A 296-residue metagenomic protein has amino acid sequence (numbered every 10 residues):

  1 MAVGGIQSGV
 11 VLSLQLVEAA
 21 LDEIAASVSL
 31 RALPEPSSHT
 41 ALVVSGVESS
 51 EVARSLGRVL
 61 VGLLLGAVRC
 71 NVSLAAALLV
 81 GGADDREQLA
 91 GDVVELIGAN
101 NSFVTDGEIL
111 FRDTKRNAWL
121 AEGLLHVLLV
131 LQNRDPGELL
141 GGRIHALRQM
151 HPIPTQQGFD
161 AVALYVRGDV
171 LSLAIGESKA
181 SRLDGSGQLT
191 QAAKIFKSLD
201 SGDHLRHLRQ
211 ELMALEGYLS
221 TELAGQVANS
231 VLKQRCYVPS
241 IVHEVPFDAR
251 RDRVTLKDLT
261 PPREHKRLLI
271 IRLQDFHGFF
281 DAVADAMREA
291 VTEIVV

Functional and structural regions predicted by a protein language model:
M1-L96, E289-V296: Nuclease-adjacent, charged terminal/linker segments that flank catalytic cores
E23, T40, R116, D135-G137 (+1 more regions): Charged, terminal alpha-helix-loop-beta segments that serve as non-catalytic nucleic-acid engagement and/or assembly
L30, S240-V296: Non-catalytic C-terminal interaction segments of nucleic acid-processing enzymes
V104-H126, R148-H151: A short, highly charged nucleic-acid-interacting micro-segment common to nuclease and nuclease-linked defense proteins
N133-P154: A short acidic/basic microdomain associated with nuclease active sites
Q157-L164: Short acidic loop-to-beta-strand element that houses the catalytic metal-binding Asp/Glu of nuclease active sites
L164-I175: Active-site beta-strand-loop-beta-strand hairpin of nuclease catalytic cores that positions key catalytic residues
L183-V254: Acidic, metal/cofactor-coordinating or nucleic-acid-engaging core segments within structured domains
